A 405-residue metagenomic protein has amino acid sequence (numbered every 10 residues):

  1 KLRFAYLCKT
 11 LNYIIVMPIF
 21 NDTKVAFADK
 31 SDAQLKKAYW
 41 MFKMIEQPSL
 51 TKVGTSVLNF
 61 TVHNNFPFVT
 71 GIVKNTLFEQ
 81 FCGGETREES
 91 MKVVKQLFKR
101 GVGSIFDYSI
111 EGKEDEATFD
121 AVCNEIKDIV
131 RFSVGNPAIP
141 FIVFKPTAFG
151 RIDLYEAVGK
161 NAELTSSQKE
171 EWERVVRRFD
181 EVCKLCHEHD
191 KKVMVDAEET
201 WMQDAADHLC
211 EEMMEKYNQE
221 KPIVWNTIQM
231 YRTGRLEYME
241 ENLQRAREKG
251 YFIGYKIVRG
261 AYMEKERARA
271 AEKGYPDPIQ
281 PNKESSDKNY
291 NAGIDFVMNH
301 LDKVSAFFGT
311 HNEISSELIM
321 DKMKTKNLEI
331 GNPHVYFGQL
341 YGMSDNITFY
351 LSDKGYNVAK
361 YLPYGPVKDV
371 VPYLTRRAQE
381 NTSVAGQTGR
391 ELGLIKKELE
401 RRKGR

Functional and structural regions predicted by a protein language model:
K1-V16: N-terminal amphipathic/basic-hydrophobic helices that include classical n-h-c signal peptides and signal-anchor
V16-R405: Positively charged, amphipathic and often flexible ligand-engagement surfaces
